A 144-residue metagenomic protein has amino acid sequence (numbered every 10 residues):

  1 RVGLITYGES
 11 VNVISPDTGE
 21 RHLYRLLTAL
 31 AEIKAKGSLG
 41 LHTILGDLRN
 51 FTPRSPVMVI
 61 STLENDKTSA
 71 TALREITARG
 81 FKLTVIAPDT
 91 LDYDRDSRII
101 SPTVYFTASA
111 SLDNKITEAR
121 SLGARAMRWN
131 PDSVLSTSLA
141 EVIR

Functional and structural regions predicted by a protein language model:
R1-R144: Exposed, interaction-prone extracellular/peripheral surfaces
